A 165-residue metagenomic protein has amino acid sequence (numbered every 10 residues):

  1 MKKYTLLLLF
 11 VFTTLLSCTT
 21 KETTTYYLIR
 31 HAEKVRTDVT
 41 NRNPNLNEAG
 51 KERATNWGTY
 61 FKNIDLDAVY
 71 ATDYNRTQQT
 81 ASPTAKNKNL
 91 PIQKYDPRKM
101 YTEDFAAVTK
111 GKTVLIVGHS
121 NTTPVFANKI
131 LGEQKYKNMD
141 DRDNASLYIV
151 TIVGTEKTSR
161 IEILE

Functional and structural regions predicted by a protein language model:
M1-Y4: Positively charged n-region of N-terminal signal peptides that target proteins for export
L6-F10: Sec-dependent N-terminal signal peptides
T14-S17: C-terminal motif of bacterial Sec signal peptides marking the signal peptidase cleavage site
T20-A107, T123-F126, E133-E165: Active-site-proximal alpha-helix that buttresses catalytic centers in soluble enzyme cores
Y26, K110-G118: Generic beta-sheet signal
